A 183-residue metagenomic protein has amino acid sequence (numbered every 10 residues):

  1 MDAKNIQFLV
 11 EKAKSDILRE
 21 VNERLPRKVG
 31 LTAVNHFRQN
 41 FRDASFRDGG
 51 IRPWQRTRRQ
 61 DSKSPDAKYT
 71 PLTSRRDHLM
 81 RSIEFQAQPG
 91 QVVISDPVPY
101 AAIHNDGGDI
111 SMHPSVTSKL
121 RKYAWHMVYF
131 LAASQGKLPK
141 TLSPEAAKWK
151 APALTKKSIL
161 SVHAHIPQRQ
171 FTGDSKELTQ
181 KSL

Functional and structural regions predicted by a protein language model:
M1-L183: Short, Lys/Arg-rich flexible segments
